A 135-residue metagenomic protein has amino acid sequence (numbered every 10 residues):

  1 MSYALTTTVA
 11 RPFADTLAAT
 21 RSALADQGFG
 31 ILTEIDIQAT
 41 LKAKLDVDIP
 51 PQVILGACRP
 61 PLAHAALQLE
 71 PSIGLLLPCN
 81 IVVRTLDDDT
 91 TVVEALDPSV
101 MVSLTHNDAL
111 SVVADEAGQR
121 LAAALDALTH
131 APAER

Functional and structural regions predicted by a protein language model:
M1-Q27, E134-R135: Terminal, regulation- and interaction-focused segments at domain boundaries
M1-Y3, A25, V47-P50, L86: Short glycine-enriched loop/turn motifs at secondary-structure junctions
A18-A19, D36, L69, R120: Short Gly/charged-rich anion-binding patches and loops
D26, A43-K44, A127: Residues at alpha-helix termini
G30, D36-V82: Compact, glycine-rich, soluble single-domain proteins
N80-N107: Beta-strand/loop substructures that line and gate deep hydrophobic ligand-binding cavities in soluble
L104-R135: Well-ordered alpha/beta subsegment
